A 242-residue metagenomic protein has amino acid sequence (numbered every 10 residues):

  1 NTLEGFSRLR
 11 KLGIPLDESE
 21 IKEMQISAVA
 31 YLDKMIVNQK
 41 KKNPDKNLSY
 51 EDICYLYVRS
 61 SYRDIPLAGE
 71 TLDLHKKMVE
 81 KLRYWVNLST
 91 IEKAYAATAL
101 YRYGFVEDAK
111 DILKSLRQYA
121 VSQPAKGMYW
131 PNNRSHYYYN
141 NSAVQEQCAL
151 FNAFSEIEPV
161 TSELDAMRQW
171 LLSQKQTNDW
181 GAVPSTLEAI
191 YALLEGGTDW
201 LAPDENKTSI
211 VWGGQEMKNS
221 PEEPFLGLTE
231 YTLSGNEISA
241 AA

Functional and structural regions predicted by a protein language model:
N1-P15: A conserved hydrophobic secondary-structure block that centers on an alpha-helix together with its immediately flanking
S19-K22, I26-I36, K40-K46, Y50-A242: Long, domain-scale non-catalytic interaction/scaffolding regions in large secretory-pathway and trafficking proteins
